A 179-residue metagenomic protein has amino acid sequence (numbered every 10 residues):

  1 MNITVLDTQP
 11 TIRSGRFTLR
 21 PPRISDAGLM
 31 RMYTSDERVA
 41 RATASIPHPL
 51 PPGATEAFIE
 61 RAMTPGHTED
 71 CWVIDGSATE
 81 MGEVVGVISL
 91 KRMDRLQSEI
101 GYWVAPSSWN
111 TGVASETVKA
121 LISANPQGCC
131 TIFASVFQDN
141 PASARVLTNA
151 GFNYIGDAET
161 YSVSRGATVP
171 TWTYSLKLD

Functional and structural regions predicted by a protein language model:
M1-E37, I74-D179: Acyl-donor (CoA/ACP) binding surface of acyl/acetyltransferases
I24, Y33, P49-G53, T68: Generic alpha-helical scaffold signal
R38-E60: Conserved GNAT-fold acetyl-CoA-binding loop/helix
R41-T43, C71, E99: Short, hydrophobic secondary-structure boundary micro-motifs
P49-G53, R61-M63, A105-S107, Q138-N140: Juxtamembrane/interface motifs at transmembrane-helix termini
E60-V73: A short helix-loop-beta-strand connector motif used in the catalytic cores of GNAT acetyltransferases and, in some
